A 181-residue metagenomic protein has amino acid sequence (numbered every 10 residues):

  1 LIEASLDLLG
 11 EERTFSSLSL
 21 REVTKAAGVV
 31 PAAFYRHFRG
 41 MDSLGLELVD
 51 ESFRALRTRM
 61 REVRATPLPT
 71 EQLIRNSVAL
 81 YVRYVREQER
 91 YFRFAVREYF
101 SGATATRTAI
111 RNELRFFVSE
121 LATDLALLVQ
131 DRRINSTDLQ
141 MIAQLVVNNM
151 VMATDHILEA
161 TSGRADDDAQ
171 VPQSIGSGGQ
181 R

Functional and structural regions predicted by a protein language model:
L1-S5, V23, L48-L56: Generic hydrophobic, amphipathic alpha-helix propensity
L8-S43, E47: Helix-turn-helix
S17-L18, R93-V96, T137, D166: Short, hydrophobic secondary-structure boundary micro-motifs
F38, D42-S52, A95, F117: Alpha-helical DNA-contacting segments of helix-turn-helix folds
E47, R61-R90, V146: Hydrophobic alpha-helical connector segments
R86-A105, A122, D155-E159: Amphipathic alpha-helical segments used for helix-helix packing
T104-Q130, Q140-V147, V151-M152: Amphipathic alpha-helical packing segments from all-alpha helical-bundle domains
N135-E159, D167-R181: Hydrophobic alpha-helical segments that form the core of small-molecule binding pockets and/or dimer interfaces
